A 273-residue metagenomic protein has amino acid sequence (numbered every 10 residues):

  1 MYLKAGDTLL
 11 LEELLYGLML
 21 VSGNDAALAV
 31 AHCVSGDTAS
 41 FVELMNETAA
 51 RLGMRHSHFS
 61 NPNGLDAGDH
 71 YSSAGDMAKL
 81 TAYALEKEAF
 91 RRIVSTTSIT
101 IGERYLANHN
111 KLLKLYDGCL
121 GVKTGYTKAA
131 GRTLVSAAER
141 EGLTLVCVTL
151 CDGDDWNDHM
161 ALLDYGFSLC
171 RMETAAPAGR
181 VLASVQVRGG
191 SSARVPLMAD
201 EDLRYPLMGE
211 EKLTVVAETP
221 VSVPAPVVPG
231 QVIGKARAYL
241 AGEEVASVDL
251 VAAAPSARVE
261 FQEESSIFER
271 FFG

Functional and structural regions predicted by a protein language model:
M1-G75, A84-K87: Active-site-adjacent loops and short helices of periplasmic peptidoglycan-processing enzymes
M54-H58, D66-Y71, G75-G273: Domain-terminus/edge residues, biased toward the C-terminal soluble/receptor-binding domains of extracytoplasmic
